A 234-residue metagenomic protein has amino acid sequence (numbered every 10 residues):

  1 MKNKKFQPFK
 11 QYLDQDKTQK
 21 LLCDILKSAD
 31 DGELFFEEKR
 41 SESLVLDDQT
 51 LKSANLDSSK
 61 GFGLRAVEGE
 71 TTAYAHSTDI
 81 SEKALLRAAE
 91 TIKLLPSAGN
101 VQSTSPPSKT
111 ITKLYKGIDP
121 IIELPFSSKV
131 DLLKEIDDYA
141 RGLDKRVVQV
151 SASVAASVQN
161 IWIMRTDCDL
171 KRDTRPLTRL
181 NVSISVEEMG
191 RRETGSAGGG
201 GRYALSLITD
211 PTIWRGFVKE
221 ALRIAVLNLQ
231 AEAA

Functional and structural regions predicted by a protein language model:
M1-A234: Active-site bordering "gate/hinge" segments that shape substrate access to catalytic or cofactor-binding pockets
